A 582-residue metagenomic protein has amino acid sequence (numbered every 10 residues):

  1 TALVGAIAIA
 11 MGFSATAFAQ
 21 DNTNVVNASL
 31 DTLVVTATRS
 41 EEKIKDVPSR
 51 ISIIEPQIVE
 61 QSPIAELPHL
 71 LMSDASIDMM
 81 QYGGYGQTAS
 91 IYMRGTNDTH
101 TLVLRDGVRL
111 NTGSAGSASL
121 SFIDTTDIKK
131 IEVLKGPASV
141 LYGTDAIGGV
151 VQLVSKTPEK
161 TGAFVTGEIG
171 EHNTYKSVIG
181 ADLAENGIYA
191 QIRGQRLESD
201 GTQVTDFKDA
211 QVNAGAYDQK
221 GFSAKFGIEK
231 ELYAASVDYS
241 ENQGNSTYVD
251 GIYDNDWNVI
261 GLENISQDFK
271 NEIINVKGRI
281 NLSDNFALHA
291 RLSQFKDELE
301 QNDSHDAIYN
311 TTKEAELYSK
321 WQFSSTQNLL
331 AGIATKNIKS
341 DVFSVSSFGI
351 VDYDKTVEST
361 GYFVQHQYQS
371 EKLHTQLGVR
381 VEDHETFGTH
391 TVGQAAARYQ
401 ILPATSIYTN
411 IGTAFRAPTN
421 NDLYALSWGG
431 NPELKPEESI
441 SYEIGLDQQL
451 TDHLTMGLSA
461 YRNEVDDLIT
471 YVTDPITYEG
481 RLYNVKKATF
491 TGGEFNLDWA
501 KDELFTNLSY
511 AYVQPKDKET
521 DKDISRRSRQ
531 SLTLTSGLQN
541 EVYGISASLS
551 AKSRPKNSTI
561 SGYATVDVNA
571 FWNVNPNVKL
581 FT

Functional and structural regions predicted by a protein language model:
T1-S62, P68-M72, D182-L183, K220 (+4 more regions): N-terminal Sec signal peptide and the immediately downstream disordered periplasmic leader that contains the TonB box
G5, A19, D182-E185, R193 (+4 more regions): Conserved C-terminal beta-signal and adjacent last beta-strands/turns of outer-membrane beta-barrel proteins
Q20, I260-I273, K277, I308 (+6 more regions): Outer-membrane beta-barrel signature, preferentially recognizing the C-terminal barrel domain of Gram-negative
P68, M72-V108, K129: Extracytoplasmic beta-strand/coil segments of soluble accessory domains associated with Gram-negative outer-membrane
V108-K135: Short acidic/polar hinge/loop motifs at secondary-structure boundaries that mediate gating or recognition
Q152, E159-A163, E168, G180-F269 (+1 more regions): Periplasmic-side early beta-strands and strand-to-turn transitions of outer-membrane beta-barrels
S283, S324-L330, A334, I338-S340 (+4 more regions): Structural signature of Gram-negative outer-membrane beta-barrels, strongest in the C-terminal barrel of TonB-dependent
S325, L329, Y368-H374, M456 (+3 more regions): Gram-negative outer-membrane beta-barrel transporters
